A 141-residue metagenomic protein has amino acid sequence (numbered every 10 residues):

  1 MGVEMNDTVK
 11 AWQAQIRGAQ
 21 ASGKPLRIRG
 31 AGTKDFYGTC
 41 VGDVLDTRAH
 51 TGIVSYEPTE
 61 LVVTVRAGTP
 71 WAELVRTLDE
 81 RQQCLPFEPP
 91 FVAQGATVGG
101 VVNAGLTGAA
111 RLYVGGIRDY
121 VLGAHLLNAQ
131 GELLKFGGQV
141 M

Functional and structural regions predicted by a protein language model:
G2-Q20, Y113, R118-Q130: Short, charge-rich amphipathic segments
V3-V92: Glycine-rich N-terminal segment of FAD-binding domains in flavoprotein oxidoreductases, spanning the beta-loop-helix
Q94-M141: FAD-binding subdomain of flavoenzyme oxidoreductases
